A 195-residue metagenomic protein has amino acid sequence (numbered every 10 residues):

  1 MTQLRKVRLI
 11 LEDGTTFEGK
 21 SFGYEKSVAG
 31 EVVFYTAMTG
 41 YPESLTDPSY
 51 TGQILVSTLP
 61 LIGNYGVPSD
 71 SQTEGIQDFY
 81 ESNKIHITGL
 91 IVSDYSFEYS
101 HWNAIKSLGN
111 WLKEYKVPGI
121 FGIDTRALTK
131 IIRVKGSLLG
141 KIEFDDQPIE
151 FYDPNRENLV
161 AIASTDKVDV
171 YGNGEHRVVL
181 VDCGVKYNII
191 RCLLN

Functional and structural regions predicted by a protein language model:
M1-N195: RNA-binding accessory domains that recognize and position tRNA/RNA substrates
